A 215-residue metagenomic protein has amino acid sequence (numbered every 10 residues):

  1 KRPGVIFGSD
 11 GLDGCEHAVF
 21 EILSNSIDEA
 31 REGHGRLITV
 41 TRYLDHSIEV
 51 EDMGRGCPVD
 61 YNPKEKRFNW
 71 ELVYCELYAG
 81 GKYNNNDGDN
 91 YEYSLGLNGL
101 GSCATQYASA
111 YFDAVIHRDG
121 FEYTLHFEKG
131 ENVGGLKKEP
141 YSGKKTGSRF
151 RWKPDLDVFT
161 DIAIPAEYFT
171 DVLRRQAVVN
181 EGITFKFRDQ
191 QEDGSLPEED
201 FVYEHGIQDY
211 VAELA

Functional and structural regions predicted by a protein language model:
K1, D13-G14, A18-E21, D171 (+2 more regions): N-terminal amphipathic, basic-rich helices that act as targeting or association modules
K1-F20, L72-Y74, K82, N86-D87: Bergerat-fold GHKL ATPase/HATPase_c domain
S9, S26-M53, V59-N62: ATP-lid-like helix-loop hinge signature
S9-H17, E21, E32, L44 (+2 more regions): Generic alpha-helical scaffold signal
L12-I38, G101-A108: Conserved ATP-binding N-box helix of the HATPase_c
D28, E32, C75-A79, R175-V179: Short, intrinsically disordered, mixed-charge
H46-K64, N69, G80-E213: GHKL-type ATPase core
